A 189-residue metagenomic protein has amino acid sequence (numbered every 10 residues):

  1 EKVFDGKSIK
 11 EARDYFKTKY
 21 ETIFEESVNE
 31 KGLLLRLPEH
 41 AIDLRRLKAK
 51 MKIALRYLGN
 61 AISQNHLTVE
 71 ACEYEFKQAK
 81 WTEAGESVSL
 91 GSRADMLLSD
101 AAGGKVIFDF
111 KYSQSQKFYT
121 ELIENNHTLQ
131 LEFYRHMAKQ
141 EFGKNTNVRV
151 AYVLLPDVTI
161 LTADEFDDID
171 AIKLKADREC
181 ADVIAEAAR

Functional and structural regions predicted by a protein language model:
E1, M51, M96, Y134 (+1 more regions): A residue-level signal for conserved active-site and pocket-lining positions in enzyme catalytic cores
E1-E83, L161-R178, I184: A non-catalytic, helix-rich entry segment at domain boundaries
E70, F142-Y152: Acidic/polar loop patches that form or flank catalytic/metal-binding clefts of enzymes that bind anionic ligands
E70-E141: Non-catalytic protein-protein interaction segments used by genome-maintenance enzymes to assemble and couple activities
Y112-S113, L155-T159: Short connector loops/turns at beta-strand edges and beta->alpha or beta->beta junctions
Q116-Y119, T159-A163: Switch/connector loops and helix/strand junctions flanking conserved nucleotide-binding motifs in nucleotide-processing
T128-L131, D177, A181: Amphipathic alpha-helical transducer elements in NTP-driven molecular machines
A187-R189: Cysteine-cluster motifs in flexible loop/terminal segments that predominantly coordinate metals
